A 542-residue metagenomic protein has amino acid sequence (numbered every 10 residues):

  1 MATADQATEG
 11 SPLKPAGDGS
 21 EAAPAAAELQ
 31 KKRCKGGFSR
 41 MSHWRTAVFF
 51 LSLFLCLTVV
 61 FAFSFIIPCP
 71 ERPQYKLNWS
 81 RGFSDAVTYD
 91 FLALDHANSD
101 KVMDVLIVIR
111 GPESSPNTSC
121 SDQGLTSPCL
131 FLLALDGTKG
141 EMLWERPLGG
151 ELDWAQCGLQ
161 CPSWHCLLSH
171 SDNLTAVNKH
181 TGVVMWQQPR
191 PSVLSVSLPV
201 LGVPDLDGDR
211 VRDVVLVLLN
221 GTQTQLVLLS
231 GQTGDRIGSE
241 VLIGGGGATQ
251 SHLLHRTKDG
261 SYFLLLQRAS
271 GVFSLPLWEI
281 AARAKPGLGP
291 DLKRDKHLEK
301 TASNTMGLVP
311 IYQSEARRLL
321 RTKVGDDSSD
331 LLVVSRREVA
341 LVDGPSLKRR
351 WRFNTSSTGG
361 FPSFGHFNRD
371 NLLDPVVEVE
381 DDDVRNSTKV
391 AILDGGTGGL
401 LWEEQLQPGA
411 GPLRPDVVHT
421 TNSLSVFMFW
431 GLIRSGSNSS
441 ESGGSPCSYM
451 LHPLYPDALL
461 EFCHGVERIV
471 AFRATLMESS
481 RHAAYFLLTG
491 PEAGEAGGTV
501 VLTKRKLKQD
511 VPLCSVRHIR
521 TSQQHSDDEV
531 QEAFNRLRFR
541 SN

Functional and structural regions predicted by a protein language model:
A2-N542: Secretory-pathway ectodomains
